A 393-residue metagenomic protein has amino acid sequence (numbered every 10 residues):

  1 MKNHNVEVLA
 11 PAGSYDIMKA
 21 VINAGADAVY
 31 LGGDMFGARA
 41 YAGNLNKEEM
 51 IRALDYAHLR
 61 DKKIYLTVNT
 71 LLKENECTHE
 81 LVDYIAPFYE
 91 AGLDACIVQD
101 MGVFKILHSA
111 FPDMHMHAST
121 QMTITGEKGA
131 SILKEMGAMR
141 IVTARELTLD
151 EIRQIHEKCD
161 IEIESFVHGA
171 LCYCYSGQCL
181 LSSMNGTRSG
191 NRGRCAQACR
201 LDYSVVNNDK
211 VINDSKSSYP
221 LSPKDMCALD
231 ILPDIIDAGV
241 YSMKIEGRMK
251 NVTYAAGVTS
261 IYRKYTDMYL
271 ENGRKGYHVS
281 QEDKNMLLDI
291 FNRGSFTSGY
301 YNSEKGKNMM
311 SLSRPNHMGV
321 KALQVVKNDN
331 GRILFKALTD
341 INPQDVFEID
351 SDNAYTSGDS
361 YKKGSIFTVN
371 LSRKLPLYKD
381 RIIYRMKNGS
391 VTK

Functional and structural regions predicted by a protein language model:
M1-A24, A28-M35, R39, A53-L54 (+6 more regions): Surface-exposed amphipathic alpha-helical tracts and adjacent flexible/coil segments at the periphery of soluble enzymes
A42-I51: Aromatic- and glycine-enriched glycan-recognition loops and surfaces that form the carbohydrate-binding subsites
G102-V103: Alpha-helix capping/helix-boundary segments
L107: RNase H-like DDE/DDD metal-dependent nuclease/strand-transfer catalytic core used by mobile genetic elements
T123: Beta/alpha (TIM)-barrel catalytic core signal, keyed to glycine-rich beta->alpha loops juxtaposed to Asp/Glu that bind
E127-K128: Conserved nucleotide-cofactor-binding alpha/beta core module
